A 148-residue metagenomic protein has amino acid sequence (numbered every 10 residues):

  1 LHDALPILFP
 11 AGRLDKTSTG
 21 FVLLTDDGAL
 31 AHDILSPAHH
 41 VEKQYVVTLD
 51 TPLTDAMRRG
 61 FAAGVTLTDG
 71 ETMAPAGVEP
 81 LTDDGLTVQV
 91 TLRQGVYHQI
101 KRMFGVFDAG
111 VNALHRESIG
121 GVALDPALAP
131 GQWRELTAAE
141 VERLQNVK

Functional and structural regions predicted by a protein language model:
L1-K148: RNA pseudouridine synthases
